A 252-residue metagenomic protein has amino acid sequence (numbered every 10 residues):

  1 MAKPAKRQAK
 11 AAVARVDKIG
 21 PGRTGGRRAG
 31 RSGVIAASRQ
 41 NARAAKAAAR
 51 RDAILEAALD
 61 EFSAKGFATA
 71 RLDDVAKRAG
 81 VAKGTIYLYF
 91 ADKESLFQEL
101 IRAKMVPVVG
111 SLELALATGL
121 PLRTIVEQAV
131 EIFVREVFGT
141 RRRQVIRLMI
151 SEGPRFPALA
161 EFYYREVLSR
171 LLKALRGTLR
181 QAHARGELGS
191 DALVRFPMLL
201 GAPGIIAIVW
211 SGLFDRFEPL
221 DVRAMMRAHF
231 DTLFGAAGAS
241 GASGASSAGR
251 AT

Functional and structural regions predicted by a protein language model:
M1-A49, D60, G241-T252: N-terminal intrinsically disordered/low-complexity leader segments
K3, E161, H183-D231, S240-T252: Hydrophobic/aromatic-rich alpha-helical bundle segments in the mid-to-C-terminal region
A47, L55, I101, A160-L172: Amphipathic, non-transmembrane alpha-helical scaffold segments
A53, A57, E61-S95, E99-L100: Helix-turn-helix
S63, K77, A91-S95, E99 (+5 more regions): Residues in soluble alpha-helical coiled-coils and helical-bundle/repeat scaffolds
E99, E113-R143, L193-L200, R223: Hydrophobic alpha-helical connector segments
R102-P107: Short, basic, alpha-helical segments at the C-terminal edge of helix-turn-helix-like DNA-binding modules
V137-R165, I208-L213: Amphipathic alpha-helical segments used for helix-helix packing
